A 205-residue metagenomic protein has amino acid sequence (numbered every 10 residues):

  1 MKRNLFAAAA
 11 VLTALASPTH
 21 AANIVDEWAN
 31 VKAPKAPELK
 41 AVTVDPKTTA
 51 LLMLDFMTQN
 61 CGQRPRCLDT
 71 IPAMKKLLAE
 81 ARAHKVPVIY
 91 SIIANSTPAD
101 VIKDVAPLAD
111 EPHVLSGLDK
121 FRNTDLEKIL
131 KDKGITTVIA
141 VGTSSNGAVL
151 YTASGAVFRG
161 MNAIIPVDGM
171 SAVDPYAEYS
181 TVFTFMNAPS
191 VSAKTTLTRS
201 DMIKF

Functional and structural regions predicted by a protein language model:
R3-H20: Gram-negative bacterial Sec-dependent N-terminal signal peptides
N4, A21-T49, N95-F205: Active-site-adjacent betaalpha module
A50, K85-I89, N162: Proline-centered loop/turn at the N-terminus of a beta-strand
L52-L54: Short hydrophobic beta-strand that contains or immediately precedes a catalytic carboxylate
M57-G62: Short acidic, Gly/Ser-rich segments with clustered Asp/Glu that frequently serve as metal-coordination loops in enzyme
R64-A81: …and closely analogous acidic/polar surface helices at protein-protein or active-site interfaces in A-domain-like
L78-S96: Von Willebrand factor
